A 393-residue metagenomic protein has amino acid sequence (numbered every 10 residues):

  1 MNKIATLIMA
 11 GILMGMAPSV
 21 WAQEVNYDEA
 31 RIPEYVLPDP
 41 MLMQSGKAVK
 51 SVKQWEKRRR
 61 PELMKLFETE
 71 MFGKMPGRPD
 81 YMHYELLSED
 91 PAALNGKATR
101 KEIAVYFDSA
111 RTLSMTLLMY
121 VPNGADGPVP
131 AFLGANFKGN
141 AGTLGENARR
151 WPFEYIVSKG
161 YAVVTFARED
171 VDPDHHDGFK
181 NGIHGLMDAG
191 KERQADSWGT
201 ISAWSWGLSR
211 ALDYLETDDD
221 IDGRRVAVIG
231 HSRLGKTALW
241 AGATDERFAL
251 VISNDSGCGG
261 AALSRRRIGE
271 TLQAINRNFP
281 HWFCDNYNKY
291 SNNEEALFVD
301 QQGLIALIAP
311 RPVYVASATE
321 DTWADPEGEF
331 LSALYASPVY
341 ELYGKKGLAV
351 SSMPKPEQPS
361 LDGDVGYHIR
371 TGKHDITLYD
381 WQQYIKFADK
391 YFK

Functional and structural regions predicted by a protein language model:
Q23-K74: N-terminal pre-domain segments of enzymes
G73-V129: N-terminal cap/lid segment of alpha/beta-hydrolase-fold proteins
P128-D220, G257-G260, S264-R266: Cap/lid segment of the alpha/beta-hydrolase catalytic domain
G139-T143, S209-E270, N278, N288 (+1 more regions): Primarily recognizes the serine-hydrolase "nucleophile elbow" in alpha/beta-hydrolase and SGNH/GDSL folds
S253-L304, E329-S352: Mobile cap/lid helix-loop segments that gate and shape the active-site cleft of serine hydrolases
A309-A324, R370-G372: Conserved strand-to-loop "acid loop" that flanks and positions the catalytic carboxylate
L331-K393: C-terminal catalytic histidine-bearing segment of alpha/beta-hydrolase fold enzymes
